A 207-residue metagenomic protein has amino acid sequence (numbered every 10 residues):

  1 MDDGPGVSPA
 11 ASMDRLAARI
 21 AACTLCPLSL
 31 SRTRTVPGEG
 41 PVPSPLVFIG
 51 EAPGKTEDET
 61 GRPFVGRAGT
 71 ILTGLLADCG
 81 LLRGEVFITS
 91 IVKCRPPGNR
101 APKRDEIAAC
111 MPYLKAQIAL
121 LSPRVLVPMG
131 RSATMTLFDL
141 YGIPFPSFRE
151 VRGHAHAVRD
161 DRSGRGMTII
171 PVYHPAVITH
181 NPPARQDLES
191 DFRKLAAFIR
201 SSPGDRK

Functional and structural regions predicted by a protein language model:
M1-K207: A polyanion-binding, active-site-adjacent surface
